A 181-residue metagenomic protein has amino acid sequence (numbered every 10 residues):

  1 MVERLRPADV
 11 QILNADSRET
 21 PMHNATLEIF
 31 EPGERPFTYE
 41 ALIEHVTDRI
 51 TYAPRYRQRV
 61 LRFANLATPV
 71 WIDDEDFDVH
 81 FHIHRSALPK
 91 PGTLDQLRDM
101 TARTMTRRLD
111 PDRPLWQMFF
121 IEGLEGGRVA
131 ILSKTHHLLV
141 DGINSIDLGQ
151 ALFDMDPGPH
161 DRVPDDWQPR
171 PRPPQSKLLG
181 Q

Functional and structural regions predicted by a protein language model:
M1-Q181: Non-catalytic N-terminal regions of enzymes
